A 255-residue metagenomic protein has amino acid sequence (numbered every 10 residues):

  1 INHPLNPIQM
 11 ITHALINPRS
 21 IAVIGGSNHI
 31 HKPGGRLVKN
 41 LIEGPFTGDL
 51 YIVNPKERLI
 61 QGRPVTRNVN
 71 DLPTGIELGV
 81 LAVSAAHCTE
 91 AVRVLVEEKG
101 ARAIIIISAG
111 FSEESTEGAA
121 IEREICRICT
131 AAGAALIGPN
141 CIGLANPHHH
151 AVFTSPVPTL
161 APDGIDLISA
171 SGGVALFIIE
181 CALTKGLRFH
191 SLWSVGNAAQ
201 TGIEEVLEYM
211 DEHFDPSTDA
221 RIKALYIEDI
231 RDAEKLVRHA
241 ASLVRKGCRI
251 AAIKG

Functional and structural regions predicted by a protein language model:
N6-G255: Catalytic-core regions of core metabolic enzymes, especially those transforming organic acids/acyl-group intermediates
